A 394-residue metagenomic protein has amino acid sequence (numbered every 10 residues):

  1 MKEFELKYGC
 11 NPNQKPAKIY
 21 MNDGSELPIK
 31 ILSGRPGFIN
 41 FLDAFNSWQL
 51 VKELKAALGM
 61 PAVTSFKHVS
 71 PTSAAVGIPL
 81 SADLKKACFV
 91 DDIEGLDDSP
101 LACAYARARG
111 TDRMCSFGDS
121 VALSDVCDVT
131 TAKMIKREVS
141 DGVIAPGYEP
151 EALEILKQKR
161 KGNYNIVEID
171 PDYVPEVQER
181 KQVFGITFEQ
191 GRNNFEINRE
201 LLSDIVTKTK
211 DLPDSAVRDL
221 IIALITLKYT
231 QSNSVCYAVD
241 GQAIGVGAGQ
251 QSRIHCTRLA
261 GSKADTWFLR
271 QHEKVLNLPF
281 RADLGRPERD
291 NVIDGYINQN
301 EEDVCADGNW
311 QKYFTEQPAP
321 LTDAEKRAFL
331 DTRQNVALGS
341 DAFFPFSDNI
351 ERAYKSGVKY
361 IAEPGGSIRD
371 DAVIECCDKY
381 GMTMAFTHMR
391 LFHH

Functional and structural regions predicted by a protein language model:
M1-L201, A216-S234: Active-site loops and adjacent core secondary-structure elements that bind or stabilize anionic groups
D23-R35, T111-F117, G191-K210, P287-N309 (+2 more regions): Gly-rich Lys/Arg/Thr-decorated short loops/hinges at beta-loop-alpha junctions or inter-strand turns that position
E53, Y229, T266-R270, K355 (+1 more regions): Conserved helix-loop functional segments at active or binding sites
A57-S65, I166-I169, S232-V239, L269-F280 (+1 more regions): Flexible, glycine/charged-enriched surface loops at secondary-structure junctions
S70, C127, V239-D240, F344 (+1 more regions): Active-site-proximal loop/turn and secondary-structure-junction residues that shape catalytic pockets, frequently
T72-M114, I244-F343: Glycine- and Gly-Pro-enriched alpha-helical subdomains that act as flexible, kink-prone "lid/hinge" or packing modules
D119, L123-S124, R137-V167, D172-V174 (+5 more regions): C-terminal binding/interaction regions
E176-L212, R270-N291: Substrate-contacting helices/loops that form the catalytic groove of nucleic-acid and nucleotide-polymer processing
